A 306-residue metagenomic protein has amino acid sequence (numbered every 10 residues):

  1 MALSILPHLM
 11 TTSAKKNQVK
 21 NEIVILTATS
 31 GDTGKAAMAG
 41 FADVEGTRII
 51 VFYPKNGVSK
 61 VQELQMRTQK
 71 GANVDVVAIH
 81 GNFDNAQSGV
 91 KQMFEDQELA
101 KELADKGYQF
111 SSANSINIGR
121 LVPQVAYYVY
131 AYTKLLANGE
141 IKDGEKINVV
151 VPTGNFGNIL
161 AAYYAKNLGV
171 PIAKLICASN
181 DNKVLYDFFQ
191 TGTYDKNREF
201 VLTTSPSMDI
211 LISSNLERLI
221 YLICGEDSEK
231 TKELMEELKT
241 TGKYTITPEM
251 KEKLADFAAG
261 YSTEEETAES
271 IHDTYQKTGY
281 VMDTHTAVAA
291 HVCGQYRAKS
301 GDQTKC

Functional and structural regions predicted by a protein language model:
M1-C306: PLP-dependent amino-acid enzyme catalytic core
